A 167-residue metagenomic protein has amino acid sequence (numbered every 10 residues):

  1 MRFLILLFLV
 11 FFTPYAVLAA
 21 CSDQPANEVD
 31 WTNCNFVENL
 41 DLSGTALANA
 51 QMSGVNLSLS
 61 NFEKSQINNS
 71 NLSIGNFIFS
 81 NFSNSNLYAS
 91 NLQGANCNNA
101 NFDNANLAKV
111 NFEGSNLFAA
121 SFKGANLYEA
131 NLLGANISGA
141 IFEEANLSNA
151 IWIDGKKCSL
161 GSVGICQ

Functional and structural regions predicted by a protein language model:
M1-I5: Positively charged n-region of N-terminal signal peptides that target proteins for export
T13-A16: N-terminal signal peptide c-region/cleavage motif recognized by signal peptidases
L18-Q167: Tandem repeat scaffolds
